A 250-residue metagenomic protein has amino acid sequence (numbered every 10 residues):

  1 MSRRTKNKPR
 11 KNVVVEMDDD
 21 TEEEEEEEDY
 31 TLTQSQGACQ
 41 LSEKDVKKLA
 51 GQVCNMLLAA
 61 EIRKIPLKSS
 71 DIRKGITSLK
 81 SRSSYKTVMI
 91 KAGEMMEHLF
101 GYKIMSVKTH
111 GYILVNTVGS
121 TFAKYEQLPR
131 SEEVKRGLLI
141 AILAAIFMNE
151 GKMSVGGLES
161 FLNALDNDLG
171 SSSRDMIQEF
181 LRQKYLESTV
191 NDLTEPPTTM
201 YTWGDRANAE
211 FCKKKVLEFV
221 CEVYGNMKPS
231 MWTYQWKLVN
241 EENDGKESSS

Functional and structural regions predicted by a protein language model:
M1-T117: Eukaryotic partner-binding/assembly regions in large regulatory complexes
L41-K44, L57-L67, P129-E133, I146-V155 (+2 more regions): Short basic-aromatic helix/loop recognition motifs at nucleic-acid and histone-peptide binding interfaces
L49-N55, H110, V115-G151, G156-L165: A eukaryotic nuclear recognition-module signature that targets compact all-alpha binding cores
C54, L58, R73, T77 (+9 more regions): Amphipathic alpha-helical interaction motifs in eukaryotic regulatory proteins
S69-S70, S160, T194-T198: Short acidic (Asp/Glu) and glycine-rich catalytic loops that position anionic groups and cofactors
L79, S83-G137, R174-V223, M227: Charged low-complexity interaction tracts in eukaryotic proteins
G137, F147, G151-D175, E179 (+1 more regions): Exposed, interaction-prone assembly regions rather than primary DNA-binding/catalytic cores
